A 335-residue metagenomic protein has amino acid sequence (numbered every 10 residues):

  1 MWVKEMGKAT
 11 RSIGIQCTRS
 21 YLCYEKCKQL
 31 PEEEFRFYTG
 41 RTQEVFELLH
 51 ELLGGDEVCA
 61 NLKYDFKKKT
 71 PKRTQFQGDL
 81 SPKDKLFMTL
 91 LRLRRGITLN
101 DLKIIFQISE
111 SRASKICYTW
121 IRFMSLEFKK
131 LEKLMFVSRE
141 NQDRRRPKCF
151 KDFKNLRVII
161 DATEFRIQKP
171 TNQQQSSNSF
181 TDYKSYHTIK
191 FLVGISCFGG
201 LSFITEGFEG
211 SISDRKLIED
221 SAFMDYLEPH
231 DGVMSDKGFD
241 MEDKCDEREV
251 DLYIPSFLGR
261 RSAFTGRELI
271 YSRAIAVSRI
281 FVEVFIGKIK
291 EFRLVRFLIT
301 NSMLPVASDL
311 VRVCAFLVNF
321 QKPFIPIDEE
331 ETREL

Functional and structural regions predicted by a protein language model:
M1-F76, E334: Charged, often Cys/His-bearing segments associated with DNA-binding zinc-finger transcription factors
G78-L80: Short helix-capping and inter-helix turn/linker motifs at the boundaries of alpha-helical repeat units
P82-K85, R95-L335: Short, well-ordered secondary-structure "scaffold" segments embedded in the functional core of diverse domains
L90-R92: Short alpha-helical segment immediately N-terminal to, or the first helix within, an HTH/HTH-like DNA-binding domain
